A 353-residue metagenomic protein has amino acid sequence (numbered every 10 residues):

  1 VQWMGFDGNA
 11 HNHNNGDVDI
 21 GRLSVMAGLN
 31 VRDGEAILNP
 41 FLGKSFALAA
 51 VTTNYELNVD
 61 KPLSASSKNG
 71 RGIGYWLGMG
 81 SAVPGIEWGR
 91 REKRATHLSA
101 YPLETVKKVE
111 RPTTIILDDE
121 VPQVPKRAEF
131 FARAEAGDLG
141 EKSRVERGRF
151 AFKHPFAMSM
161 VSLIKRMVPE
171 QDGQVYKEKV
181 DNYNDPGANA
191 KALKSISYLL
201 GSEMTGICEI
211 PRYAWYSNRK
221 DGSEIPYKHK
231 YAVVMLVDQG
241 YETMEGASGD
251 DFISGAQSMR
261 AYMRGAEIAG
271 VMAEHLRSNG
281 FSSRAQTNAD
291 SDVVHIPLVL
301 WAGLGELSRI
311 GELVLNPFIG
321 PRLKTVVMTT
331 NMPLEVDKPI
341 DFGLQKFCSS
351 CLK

Functional and structural regions predicted by a protein language model:
V1-G70, K194, E203-K353: Catalytic cores of enzyme domains
A65-C208, H229: Iron-sulfur (Fe-S) cluster-binding modules
